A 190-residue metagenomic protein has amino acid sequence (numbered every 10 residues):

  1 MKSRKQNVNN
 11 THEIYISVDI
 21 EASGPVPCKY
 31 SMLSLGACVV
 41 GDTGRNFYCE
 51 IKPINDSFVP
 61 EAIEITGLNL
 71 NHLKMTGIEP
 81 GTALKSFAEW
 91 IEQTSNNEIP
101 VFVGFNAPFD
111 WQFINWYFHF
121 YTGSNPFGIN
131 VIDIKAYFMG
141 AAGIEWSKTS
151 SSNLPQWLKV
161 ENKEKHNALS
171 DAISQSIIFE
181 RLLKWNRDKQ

Functional and structural regions predicted by a protein language model:
K2-W111, H166: Conserved non-catalytic scaffold segment of RNase H-like nuclease domains
P25-P27, M139, I177: Conserved protein kinase catalytic core
S31-L33, W116-F120: Short, glycine/charged-enriched secondary-structure capping and boundary segments
P53-T66, L70-L73, I134-I173: Active-site-proximal helix-loop-helix substrate-binding element of RNase H-like nuclease domains
V101-P108, Q112-F113, Y117-F118, S150-Q190: Acidic, Mg2+-coordinating catalytic module of metal-dependent nucleases/exonucleases that use a two-metal-ion mechanism
A107, N130-I134: The first long alpha-helix at the start of the GST-like C-terminal all-alpha domain
H119-G128: A short alpha->loop->secondary-structure connector
